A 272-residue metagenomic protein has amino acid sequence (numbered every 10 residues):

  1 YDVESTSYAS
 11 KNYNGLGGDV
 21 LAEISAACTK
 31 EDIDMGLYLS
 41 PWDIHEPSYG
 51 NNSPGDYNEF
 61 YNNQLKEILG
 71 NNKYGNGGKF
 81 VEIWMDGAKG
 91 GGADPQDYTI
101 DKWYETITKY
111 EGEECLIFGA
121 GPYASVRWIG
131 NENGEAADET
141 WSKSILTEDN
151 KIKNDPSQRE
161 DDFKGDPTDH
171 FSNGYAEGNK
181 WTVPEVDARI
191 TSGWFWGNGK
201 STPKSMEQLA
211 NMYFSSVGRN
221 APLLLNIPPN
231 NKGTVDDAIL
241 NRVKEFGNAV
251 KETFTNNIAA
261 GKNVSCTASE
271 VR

Functional and structural regions predicted by a protein language model:
Y1-R272: Mature catalytic domains of secreted/periplasmic carbohydrate-active enzymes
